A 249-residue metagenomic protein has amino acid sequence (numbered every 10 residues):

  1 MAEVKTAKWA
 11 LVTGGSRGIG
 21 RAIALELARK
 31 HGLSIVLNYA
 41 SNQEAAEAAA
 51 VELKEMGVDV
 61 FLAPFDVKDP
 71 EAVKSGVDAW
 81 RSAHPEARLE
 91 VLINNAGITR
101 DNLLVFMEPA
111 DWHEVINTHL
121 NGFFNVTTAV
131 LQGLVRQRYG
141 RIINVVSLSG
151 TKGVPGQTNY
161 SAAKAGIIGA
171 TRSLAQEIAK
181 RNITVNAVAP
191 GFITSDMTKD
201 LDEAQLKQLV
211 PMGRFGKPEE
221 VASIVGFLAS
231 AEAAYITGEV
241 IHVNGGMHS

Functional and structural regions predicted by a protein language model:
W9, S16-G18: Conserved glycine-rich cofactor-binding loop
H31-A48: Conserved glycine-rich Rossmann-like NAD(P)H-binding loop of the short-chain dehydrogenase/reductase
L89, L103-L104, D111-I116, I142 (+2 more regions): Substrate-binding pocket helix/loop in short-chain dehydrogenase/reductase
T127, A163, T171: Active-site helix of classical SDR
L131, Y139, K217-V243, M247-H248: C-terminal substrate-recognition "lid" of short-chain dehydrogenase/reductases
Q132, Q176-K180, A234: Alpha-helical segment proximal to the catalytic Tyr-Lys
S147: Residue(s) in the substrate-gating loop at a strand-loop-helix junction that position the organic substrate next
